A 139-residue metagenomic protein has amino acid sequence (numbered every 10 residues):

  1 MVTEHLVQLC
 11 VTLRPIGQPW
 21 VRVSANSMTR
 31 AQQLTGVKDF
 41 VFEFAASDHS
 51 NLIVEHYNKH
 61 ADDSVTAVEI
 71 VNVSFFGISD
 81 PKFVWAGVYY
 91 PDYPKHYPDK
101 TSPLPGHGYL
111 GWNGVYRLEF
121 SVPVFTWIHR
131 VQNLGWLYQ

Functional and structural regions predicted by a protein language model:
M1-A31, D39: N-terminal "first-domain core" detector
M1-Q8, I16, S79-Q139: Activation corresponds to long, low-complexity, non-globular regions
E4, S47-N51: Extracellular Ig-like/FN3 beta-sandwich strand-entry sites
Q8-T12, R22, D39-E43, I53 (+2 more regions): Ser/Thr- (and often Asn-) enriched beta-sheet segments in non-cytosolic proteins
G17-M28, S64-F76: Short, surface-exposed beta-strand/strand-loop-strand elements in extracellular ectodomains
Q18-W20, Q32, A61-D63, G77 (+2 more regions): Intrinsically disordered, low-complexity acidic/polar segments
S24-S47, Y93-K95, D99: Extracellular carbohydrate recognition and processing domains and analogous Trp-centered ligand-binding platforms
V54-S64: Short beta-strand-plus-loop segments that form exposed binding edges in beta-rich domains
